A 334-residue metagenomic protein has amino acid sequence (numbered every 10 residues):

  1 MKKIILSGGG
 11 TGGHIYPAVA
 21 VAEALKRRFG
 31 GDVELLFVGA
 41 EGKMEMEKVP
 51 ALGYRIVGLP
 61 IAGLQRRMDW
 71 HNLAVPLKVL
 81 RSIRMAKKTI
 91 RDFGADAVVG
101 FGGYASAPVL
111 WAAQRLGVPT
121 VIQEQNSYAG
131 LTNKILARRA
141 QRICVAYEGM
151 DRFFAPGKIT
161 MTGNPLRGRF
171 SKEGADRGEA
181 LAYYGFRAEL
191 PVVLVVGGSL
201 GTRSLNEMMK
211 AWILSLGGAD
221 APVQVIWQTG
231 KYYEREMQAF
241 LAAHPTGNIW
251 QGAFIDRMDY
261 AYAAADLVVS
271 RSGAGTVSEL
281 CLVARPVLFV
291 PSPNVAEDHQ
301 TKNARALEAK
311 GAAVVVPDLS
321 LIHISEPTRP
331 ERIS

Functional and structural regions predicted by a protein language model:
K3-G8, G31-K78, I83, K231-Y233 (+1 more regions): Conserved nucleotide-sugar phosphate-binding/catalytic loop shared by glycosyltransferases and other
H14-K26: Short amphipathic alpha-helix
E34-L36, M44, R55, Q114-G178 (+1 more regions): Active-site-proximal region of nucleotide-activated glycan assembly enzymes, centered on histidine/acidic-rich loops
K43, K48, L52, A175-V268 (+4 more regions): Donor-nucleotide binding loops and adjacent catalytic segments primarily of GT-B fold Leloir glycosyltransferases
K87-V98, S106-V121, K134-R139: Glycosyltransferases and closely related glycan-assembly transferases that use nucleotide-activated donors
A95-A97, I255, A263-V277, R285-P286: Acidic donor-binding loop of glycosyltransferase active sites
L116, A263-A265, E279-V290, K310: Conserved donor-binding/catalytic loop of nucleotide-activated donor transferases
I322-S334: Single conserved hydrophobic/aromatic residue that forms the stacking wall/gate of nucleotide- or nucleobase-binding
